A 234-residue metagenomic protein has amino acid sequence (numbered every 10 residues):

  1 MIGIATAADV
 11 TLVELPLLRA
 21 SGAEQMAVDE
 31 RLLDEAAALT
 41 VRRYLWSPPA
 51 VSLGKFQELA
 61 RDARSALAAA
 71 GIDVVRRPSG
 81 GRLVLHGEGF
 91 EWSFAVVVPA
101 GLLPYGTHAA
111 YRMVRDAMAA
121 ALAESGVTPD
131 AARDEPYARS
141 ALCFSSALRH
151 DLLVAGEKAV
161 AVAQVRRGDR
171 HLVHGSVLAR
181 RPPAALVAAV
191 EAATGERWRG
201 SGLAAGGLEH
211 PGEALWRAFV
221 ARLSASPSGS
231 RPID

Functional and structural regions predicted by a protein language model:
M1-A69, R76-R77, W198-D234: Active-site loop/lid in soluble adenylation, ligation, and acyl-transfer enzymes
L15-L18, A141-S176, R180-P183: Short terminal or interdomain "cap/linker" segment that borders an active site or interface and mediates
P49, Q57-Y105: A glycine-rich, hydrophobic loop/mini-helix early in the fold
F56-Q57, P99-G101, E157, R181-P183: Short loop segments at secondary-structure junctions
R61-D62, L103-T107, A185-V187, A214: Short, conserved charged micro-motifs
E88-R149: Internal, conserved structured core segments that host functional sites
R115-L142, G168-D234: Long, positively charged amphipathic alpha-helical accessory segments at protein N-termini or as interdomain linkers
